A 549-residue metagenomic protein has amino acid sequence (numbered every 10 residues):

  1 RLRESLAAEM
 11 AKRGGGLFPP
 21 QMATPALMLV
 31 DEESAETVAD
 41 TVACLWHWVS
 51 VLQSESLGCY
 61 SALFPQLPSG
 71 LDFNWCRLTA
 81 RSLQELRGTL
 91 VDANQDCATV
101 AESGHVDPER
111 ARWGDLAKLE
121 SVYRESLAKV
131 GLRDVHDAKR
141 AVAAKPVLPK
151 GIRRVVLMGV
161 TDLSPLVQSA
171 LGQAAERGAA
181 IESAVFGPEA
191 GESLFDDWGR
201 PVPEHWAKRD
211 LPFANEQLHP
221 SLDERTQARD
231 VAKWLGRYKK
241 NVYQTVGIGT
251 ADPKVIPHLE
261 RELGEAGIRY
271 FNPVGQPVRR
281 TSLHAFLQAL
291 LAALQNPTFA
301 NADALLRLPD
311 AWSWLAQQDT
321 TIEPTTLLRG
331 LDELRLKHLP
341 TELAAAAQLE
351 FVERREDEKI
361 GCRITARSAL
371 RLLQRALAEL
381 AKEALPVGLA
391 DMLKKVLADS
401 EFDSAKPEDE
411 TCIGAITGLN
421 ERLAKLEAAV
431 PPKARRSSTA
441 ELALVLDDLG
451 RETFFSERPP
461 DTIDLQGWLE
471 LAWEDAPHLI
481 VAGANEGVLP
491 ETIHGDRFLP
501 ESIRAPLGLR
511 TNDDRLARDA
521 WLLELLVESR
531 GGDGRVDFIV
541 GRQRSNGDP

Functional and structural regions predicted by a protein language model:
R1-P549: Polyanion-engaging groove/track-forming segments
